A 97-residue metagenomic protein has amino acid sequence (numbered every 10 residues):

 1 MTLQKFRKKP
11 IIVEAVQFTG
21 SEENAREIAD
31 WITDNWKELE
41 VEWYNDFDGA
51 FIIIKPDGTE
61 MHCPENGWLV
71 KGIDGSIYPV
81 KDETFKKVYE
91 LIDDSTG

Functional and structural regions predicted by a protein language model:
M1-G49, I54-D57: N-terminal domain-onset segments
K55-G97: Short, compact, well-ordered microdomains
